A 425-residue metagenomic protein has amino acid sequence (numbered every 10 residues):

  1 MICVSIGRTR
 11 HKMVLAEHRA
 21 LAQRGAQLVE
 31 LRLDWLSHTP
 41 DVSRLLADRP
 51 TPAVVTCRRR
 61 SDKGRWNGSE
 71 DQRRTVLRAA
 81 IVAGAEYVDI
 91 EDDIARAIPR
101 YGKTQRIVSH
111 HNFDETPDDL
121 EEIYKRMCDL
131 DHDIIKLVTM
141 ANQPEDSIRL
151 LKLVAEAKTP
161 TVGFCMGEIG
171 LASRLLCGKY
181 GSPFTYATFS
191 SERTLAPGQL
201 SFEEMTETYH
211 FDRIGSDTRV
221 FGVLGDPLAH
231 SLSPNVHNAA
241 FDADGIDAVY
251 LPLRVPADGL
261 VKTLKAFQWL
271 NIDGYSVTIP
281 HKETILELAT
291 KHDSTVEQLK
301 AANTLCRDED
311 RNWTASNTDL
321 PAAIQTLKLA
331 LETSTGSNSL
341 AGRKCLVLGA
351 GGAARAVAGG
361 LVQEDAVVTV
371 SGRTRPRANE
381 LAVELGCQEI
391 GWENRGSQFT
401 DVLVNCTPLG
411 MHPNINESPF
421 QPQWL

Functional and structural regions predicted by a protein language model:
I2-D118, I135, T139: Active-site beta->alpha loop and helix N-cap motifs at the rims of alpha/beta catalytic domains
R8, D34, P280, T407-G410: Short glycine-/small-residue-rich Rossmann-like dinucleotide-binding loops
V29, E364-L385: NAD(P)-binding Rossmann-fold cofactor-contacting core
A53-I98, E283-A341: Glycine/small-residue-rich loop that forms an oxyanion/phosphate-binding "nest" at active or ligand-binding sites
D93-R219: Catalytic alpha/beta core domains of metabolic enzymes, predominantly
C165, V220-L228, N317-L320, L327-L331 (+2 more regions): Glycine-rich adenosine-cofactor-binding loop
T218-T333: Phosphate/diphosphate ligand-binding glycine-rich loop within oxidoreductases
V383-L425: Rossmann-like adenosine-cofactor binding region
